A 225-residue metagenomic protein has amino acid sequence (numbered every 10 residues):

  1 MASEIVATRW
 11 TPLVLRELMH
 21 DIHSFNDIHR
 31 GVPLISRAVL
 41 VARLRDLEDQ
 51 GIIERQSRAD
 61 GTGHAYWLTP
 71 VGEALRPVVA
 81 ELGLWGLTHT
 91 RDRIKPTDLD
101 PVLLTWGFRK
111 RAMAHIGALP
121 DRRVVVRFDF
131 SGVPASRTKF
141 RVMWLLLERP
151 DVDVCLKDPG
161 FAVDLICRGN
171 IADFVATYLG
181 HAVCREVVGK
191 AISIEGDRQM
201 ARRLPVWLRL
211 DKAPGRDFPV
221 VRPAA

Functional and structural regions predicted by a protein language model:
M1-A38: N-terminal helix-turn-helix DNA-binding core of bacterial DNA-binding proteins
N26-D27, L34-R37, V41-A225: Feature captures hydrophobic
